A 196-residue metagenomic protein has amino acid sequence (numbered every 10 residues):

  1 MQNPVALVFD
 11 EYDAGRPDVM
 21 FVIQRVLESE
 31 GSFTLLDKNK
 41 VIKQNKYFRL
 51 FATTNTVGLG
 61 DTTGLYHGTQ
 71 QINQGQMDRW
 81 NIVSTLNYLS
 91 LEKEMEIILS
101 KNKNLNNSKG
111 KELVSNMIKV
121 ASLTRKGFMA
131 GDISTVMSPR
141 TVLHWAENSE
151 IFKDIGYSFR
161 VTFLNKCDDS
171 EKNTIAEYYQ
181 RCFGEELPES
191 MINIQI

Functional and structural regions predicted by a protein language model:
M1-I196: C-terminal regulatory/interaction module of P-loop NTP-utilizing enzymes
